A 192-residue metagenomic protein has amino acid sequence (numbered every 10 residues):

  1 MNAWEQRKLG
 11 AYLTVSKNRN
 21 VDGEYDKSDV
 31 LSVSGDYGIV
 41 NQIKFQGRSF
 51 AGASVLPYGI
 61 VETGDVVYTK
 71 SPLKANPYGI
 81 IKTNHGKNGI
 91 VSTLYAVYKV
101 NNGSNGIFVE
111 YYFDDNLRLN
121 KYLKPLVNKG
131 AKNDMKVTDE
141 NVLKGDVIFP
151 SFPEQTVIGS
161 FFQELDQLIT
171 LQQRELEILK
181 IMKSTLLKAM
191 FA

Functional and structural regions predicted by a protein language model:
M1-N20: Non-catalytic DNA-recognition/assembly elements of restriction-modification systems
M1-Q6, G145, S151-A192: Amphipathic alpha-helical segments with low aromatic content
A3, S49-V55, A131: Short, solvent-exposed loop/turn positions at domain surfaces that link secondary-structure elements or cap domain
G10, N20-G52: DNA target-recognition patches
A53-L117: A short beta-sheet element
N88-L94, K129-P153: A short glycine-rich beta-alpha junction/loop motif
Y112-K132: Charged, low-complexity intrinsically disordered regulatory segments in eukaryotic signaling
